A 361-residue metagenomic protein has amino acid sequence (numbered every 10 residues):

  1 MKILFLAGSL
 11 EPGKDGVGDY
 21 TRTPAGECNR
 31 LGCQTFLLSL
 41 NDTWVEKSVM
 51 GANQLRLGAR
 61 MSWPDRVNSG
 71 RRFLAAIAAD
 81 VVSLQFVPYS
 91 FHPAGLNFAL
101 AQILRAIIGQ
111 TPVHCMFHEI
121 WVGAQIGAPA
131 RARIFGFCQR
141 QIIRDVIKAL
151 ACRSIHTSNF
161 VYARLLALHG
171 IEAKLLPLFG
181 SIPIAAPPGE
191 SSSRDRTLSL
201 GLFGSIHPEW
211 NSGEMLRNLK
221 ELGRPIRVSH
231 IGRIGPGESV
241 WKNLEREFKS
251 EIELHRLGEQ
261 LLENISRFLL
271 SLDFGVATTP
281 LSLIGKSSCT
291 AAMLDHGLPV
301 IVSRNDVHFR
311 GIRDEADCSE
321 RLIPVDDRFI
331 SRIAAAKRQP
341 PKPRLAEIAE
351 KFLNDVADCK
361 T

Functional and structural regions predicted by a protein language model:
A7-G13, D19-A76, R233-V240: N-terminal strand-loop element at the rim of the active site of nucleotide-sugar-dependent glycosyltransferases
Q102-G109, A132-I155: Membrane-proximal helix-turn-helix segments that form the acceptor-binding/catalytic region of lipid-linked
H114, V122-V146, I182-I184, E209: Nucleotide-sugar donor phosphate/pyrophosphate-binding loop at the beta->alpha transition of glycosyltransferases
I143-D195, S199-F203: Donor nucleotide-sugar binding/catalytic pocket of nucleotide-sugar-dependent glycosyltransferases
I182, S192-N243: Conserved catalytic-core segment of nucleotide-activated headgroup transferases in glycan assembly
H230, V240-E263: Nucleotide-activated donor-binding/catalytic signature segment of Leloir-type glycosyltransferases, i.e., the conserved
L269-I284: Acidic donor-binding loop of glycosyltransferase active sites
F274-G275, M293, P299-S303: Short hydrophobic beta-strand element within catalytic cores of glycosyltransferases and related nucleotide-activated
